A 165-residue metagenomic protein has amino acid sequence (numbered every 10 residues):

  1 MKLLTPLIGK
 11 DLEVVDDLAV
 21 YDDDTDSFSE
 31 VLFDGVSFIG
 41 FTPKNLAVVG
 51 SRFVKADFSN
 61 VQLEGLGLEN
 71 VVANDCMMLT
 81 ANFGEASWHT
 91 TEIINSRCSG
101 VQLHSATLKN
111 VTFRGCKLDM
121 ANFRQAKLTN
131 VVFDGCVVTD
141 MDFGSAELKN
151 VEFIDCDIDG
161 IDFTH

Functional and structural regions predicted by a protein language model:
K2-H165: Tandem repeat scaffolds
